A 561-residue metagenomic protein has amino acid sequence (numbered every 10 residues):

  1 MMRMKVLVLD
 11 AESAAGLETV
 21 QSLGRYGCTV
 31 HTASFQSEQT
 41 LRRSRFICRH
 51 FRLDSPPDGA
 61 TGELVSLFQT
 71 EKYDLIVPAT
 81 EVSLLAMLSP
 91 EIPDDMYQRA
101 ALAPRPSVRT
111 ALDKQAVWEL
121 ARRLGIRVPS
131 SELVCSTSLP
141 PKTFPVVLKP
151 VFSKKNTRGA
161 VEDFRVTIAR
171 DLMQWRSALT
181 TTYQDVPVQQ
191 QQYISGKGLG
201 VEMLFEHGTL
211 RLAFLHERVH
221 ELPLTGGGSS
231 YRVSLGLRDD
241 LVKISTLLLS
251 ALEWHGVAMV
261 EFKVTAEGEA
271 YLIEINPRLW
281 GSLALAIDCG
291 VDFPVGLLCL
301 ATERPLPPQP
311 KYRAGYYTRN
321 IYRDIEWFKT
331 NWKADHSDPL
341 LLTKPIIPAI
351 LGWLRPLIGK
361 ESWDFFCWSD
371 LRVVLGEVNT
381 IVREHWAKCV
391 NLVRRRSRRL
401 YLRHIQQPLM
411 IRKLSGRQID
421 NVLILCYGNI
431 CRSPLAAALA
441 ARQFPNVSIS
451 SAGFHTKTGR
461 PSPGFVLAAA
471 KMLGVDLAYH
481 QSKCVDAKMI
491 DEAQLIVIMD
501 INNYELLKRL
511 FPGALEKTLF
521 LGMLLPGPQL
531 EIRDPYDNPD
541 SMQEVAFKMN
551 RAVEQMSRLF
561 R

Functional and structural regions predicted by a protein language model:
M1-A103: ATP-binding N-terminal substructure of ATP-dependent carboxylate-amine bond-forming enzymes
S107-V188, H207-T209, D239: Active-site nucleotide/adenylate-binding loops and adjacent lid/helix of ATP-dependent enzymes
A169-L224, V233-T246, K263-Y271: Phosphate-binding site of ATP-dependent enzymes
H220-L222, S230, N276-G290: Glycine-rich phosphate/pyrophosphate-binding beta-alpha loops
S250-A284: Conserved metal-phosphate-binding beta-hairpin within the catalytic cores of diverse ATP-dependent phosphoryl-transfer
C299-R399: Peripheral (often C-terminal) accessory segments that flank ATP-dependent C-N-forming ligase machineries
V393-G416, I501, E505-R561: Phosphate-binding/catalytic loops
P408-E492, L559: Conserved active-site segments centered on acidic
